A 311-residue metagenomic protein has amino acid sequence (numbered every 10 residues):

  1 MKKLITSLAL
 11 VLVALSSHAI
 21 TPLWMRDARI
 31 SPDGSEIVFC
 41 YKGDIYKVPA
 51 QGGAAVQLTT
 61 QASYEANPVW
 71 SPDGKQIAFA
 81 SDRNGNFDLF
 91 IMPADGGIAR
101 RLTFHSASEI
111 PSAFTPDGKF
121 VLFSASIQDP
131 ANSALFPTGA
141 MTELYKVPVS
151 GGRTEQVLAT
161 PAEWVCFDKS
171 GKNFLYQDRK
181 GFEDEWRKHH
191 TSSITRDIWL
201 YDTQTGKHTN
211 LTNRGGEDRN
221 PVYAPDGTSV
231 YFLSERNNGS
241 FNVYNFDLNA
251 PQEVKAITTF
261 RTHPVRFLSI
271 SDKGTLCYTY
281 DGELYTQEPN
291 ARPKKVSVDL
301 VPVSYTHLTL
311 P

Functional and structural regions predicted by a protein language model:
K2-S7: Sec-dependent signal peptide recognition, specifically the positively charged N-region followed immediately by
L10-H18: Hydrophobic h-region of N-terminal signal peptides that target proteins for export in Gram-negative bacteria
I20-P22, C40-Y46, A54, T59-E65 (+13 more regions): A flexible loop/linker signature enriched in serine peptidases of the S9 family
T21-G34: Short N-terminal segments immediately surrounding and downstream of signal-peptide cleavage
R29, V69, A113, C166 (+2 more regions): Conserved beta-strand position repeated across blades of beta-propeller domains
S31, C40, S71, P93-A94 (+6 more regions): Short, acidic, Ser/Thr-enriched surface-loop or helix-capping motifs
D33-S35, D73-K75, D117-K119, S170-K172 (+2 more regions): Short coil/turn segments that connect the beta-strands within blades of beta-propeller domains
P49: Periplasmic/extracellular electron-transfer cofactor-ligation site, primarily the c-type cytochrome heme-c attachment
